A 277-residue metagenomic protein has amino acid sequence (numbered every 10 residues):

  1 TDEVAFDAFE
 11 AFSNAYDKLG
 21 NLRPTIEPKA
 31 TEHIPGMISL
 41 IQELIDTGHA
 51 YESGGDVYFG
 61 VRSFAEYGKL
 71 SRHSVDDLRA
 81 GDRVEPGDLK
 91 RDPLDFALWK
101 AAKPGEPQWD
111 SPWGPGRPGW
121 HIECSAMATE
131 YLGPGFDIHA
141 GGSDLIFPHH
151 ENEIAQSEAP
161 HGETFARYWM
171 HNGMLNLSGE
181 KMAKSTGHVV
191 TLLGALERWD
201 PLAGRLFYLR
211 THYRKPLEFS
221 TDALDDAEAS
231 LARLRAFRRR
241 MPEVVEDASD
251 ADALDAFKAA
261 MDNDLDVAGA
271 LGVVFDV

Functional and structural regions predicted by a protein language model:
T1-D2, T25-T31, G142-S143: The substrate-binding groove and active-site-proximal loops of carbohydrate-active enzymes, especially glycoside
T1-L22, L40: N-terminal, positively charged nucleic-acid-binding surface of large information/translation enzymes
D2-A5, F9, S125, L254 (+1 more regions): Hydrophobic face of alpha-helices
A8, E32-G36, A270: An acidic site on a long C-lobe helix of protein kinase domains
S13-P28, T47-D56: Short secondary-structure capping/junction motifs at helix and strand boundaries
K29, G48-E52, K184, G194 (+3 more regions): Hydrophobic/basic alpha-helical segments enriched in Actinobacteria
P35-P242: Alpha-helical recognition segments enriched in aromatics with Gly/Pro capping that present substrate-recognition
P216-F219, A223-V277: Helix-loop elements that line ligand-binding/catalytic pockets
